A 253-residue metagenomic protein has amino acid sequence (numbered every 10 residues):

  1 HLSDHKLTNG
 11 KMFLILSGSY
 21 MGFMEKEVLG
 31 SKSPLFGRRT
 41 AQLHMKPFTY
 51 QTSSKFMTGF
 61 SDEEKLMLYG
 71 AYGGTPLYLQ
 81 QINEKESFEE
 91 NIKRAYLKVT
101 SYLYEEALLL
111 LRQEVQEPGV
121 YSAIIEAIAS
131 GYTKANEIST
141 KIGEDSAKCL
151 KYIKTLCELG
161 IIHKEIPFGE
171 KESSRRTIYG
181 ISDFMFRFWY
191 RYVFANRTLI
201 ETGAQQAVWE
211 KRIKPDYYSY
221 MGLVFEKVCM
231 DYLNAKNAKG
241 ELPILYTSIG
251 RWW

Functional and structural regions predicted by a protein language model:
H1-K211: Phosphate-binding site recognition
T177-W253: A cross-kingdom feature that marks ATP-driven nucleic-acid transaction machinery
